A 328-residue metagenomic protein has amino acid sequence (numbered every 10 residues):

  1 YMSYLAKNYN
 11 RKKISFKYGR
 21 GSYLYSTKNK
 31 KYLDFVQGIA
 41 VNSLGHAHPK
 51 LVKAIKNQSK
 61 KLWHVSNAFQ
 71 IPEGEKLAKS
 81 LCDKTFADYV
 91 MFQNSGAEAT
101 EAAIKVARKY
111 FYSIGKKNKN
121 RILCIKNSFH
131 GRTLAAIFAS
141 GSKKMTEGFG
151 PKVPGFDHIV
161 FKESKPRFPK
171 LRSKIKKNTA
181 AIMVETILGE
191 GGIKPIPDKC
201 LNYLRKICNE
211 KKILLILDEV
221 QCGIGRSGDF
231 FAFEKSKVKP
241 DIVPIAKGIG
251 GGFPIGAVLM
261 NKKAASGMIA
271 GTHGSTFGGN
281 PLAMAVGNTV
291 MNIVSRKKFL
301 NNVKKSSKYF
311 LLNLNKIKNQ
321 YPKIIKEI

Functional and structural regions predicted by a protein language model:
Y1-I328: Conserved N-terminal phosphate-binding loop of PLP-dependent enzymes in the Aspartate aminotransferase
